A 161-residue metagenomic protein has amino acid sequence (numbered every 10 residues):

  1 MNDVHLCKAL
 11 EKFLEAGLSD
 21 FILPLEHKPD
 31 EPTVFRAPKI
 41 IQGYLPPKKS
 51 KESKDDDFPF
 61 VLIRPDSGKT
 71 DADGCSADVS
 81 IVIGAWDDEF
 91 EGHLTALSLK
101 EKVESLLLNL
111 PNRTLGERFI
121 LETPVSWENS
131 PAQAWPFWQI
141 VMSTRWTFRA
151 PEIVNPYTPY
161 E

Functional and structural regions predicted by a protein language model:
M1-T70, Y157-E161: Small/polar-rich, solvent-exposed N-terminal microdomains that initiate assembly or binding
M1-V4, K8, F90, L94 (+2 more regions): Charge-dense, low-complexity intrinsically disordered segments
I22, E26, C75, H93 (+2 more regions): Short linear functional motifs in flexible/disordered or boundary regions
D56-F58, G74-D78, Q133-V141: A general secondary-structure signal for short beta-strands and their flanking turns/coil in non-transmembrane regions
P59-S67, D71-D88: Active-site-adjacent structural patch at catalytic or cofactor/ligand-binding sites
T70-A72, W86-H93, T147-P156: Short, cysteine-centered beta-strand-loop-beta hairpins and adjacent loop/turn segments enriched in charged/polar
G74-S76, W86-S105: Extracellular/virion structural assembly segments
L97-E161: Acidic-leaning, charged glycine-interspersed low-complexity segments
